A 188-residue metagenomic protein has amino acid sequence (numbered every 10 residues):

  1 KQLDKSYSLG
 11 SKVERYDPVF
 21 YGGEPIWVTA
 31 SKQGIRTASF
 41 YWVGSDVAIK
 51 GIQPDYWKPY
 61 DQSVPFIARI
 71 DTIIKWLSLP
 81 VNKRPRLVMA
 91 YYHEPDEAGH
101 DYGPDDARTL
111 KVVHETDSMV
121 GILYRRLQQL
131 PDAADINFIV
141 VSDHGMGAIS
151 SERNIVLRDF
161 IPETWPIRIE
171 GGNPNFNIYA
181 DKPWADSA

Functional and structural regions predicted by a protein language model:
K1-A188: Feature captures the catalytic ectodomains and active-site-proximal regions of enzymes that hydrolyze or transfer
